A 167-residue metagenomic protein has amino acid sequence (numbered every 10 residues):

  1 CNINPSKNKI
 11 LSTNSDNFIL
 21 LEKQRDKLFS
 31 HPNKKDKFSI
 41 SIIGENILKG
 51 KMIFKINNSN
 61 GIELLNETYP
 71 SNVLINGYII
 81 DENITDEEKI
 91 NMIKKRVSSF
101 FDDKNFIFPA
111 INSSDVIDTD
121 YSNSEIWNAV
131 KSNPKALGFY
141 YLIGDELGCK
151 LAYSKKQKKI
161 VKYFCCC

Functional and structural regions predicted by a protein language model:
C1-S12: Bacterial Sec-dependent N-terminal signal peptides
D16-N17: Glycine-centered structural positions embedded in regular secondary structure
L20-I126: Surface-exposed acidic loop/strand-edge motifs in secreted or periplasmic proteins that form small linear binding
N105-C167: Extracytoplasmic electrostatic interaction patches
